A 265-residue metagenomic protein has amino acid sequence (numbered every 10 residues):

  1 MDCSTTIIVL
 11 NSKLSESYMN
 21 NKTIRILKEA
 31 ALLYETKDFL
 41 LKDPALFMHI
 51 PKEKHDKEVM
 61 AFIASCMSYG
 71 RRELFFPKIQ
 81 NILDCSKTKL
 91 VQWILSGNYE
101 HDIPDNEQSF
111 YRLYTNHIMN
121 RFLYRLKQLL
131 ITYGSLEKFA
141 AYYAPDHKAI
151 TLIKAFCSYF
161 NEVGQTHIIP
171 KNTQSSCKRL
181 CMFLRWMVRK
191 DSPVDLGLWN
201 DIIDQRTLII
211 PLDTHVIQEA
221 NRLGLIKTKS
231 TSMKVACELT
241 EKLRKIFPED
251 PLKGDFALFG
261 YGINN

Functional and structural regions predicted by a protein language model:
T6-I7: Generic short N-terminal amphipathic or hydrophobic helices
L10-S12: Generic cytosolic/nucleocytoplasmic N-terminal low-complexity/intrinsically disordered segments
L14-N265: HhH-family (HhH-GPD) DNA N-glycosylase catalytic core used in base-excision repair
